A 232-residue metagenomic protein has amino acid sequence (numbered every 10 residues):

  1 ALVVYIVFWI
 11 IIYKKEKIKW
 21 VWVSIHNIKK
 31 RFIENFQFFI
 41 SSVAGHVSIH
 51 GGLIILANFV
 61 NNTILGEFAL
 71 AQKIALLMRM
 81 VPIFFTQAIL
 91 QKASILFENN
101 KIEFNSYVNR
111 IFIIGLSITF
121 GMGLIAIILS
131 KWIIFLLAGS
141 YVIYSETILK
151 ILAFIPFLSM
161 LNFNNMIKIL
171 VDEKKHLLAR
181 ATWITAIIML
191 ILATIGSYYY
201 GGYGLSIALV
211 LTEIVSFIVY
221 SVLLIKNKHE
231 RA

Functional and structural regions predicted by a protein language model:
A1-K15, Q72, I184-I188, G202-K226: Hydrophobic alpha-helical transmembrane segments
I6-I49, K92-S106, N227-A232: Interhelical loop/hinge segments that connect adjacent transmembrane helices in multipass membrane
N27-E34, F38, I55-A75, I143-E146 (+1 more regions): Interfacial/gating helices of multi-pass transporter permease domains
F32, K101-S117, I125-L129, E146-L149: Interfacial transmembrane-helix starts/ends
H46-L77, I95, W132-A138: Helix-terminus/linker motif at the lipid-water interface of multi-pass membrane proteins
A75-N99, M166-V171: Helix-loop junctions and terminal segments of transmembrane helices in multi-pass membrane transport/translocation
I128-M160, Y203: Interfacial segments at transmembrane-helix termini and the short loops linking adjacent helices
F154-A181: Membrane-interface junctions at transmembrane-helix termini in multi-pass inner-membrane proteins
